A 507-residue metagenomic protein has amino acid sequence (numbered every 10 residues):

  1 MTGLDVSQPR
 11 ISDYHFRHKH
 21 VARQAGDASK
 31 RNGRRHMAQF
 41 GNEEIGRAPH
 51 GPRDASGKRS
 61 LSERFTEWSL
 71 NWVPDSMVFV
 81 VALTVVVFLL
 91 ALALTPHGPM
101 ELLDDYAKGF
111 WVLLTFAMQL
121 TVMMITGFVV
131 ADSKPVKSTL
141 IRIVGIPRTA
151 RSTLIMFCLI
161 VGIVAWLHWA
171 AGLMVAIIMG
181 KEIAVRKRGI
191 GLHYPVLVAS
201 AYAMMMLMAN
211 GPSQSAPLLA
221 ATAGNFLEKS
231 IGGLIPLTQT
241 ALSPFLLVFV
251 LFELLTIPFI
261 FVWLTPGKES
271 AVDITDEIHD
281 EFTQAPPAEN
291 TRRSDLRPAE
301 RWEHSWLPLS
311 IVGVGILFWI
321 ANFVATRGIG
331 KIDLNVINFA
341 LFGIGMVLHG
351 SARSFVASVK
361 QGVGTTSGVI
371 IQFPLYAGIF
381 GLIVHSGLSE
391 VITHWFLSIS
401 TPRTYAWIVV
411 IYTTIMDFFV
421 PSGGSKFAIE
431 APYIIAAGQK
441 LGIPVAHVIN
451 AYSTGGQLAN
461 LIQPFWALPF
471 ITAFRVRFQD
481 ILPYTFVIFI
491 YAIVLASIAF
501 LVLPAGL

Functional and structural regions predicted by a protein language model:
M1, I146-M179, I370-S386, L397-A436 (+1 more regions): Hydrophobic alpha-helical transmembrane segments of multi-pass integral membrane proteins, predominantly secondary
M1-G3, S12-R17, R31-G41, S138-I141 (+4 more regions): Re-entrant/interfacial helical elements at transmembrane boundaries that shape and gate the permeation pathway
M1-L4, Q8, L113-N225, F419: Early transmembrane hairpin of solute transport permeases
L4-P9, V21, R31-G33, G41 (+7 more regions): Juxtamembrane helix-boundary/capping and inter-helix hinge elements in multi-pass membrane proteins
L4-S12, D75, F110-A117, V144-M156 (+6 more regions): Membrane-interfacial loop-to-helix junctions in multi-pass transporters
S7-V21, A150-A165, G189-S215, L234-T238 (+2 more regions): Alpha-helical transmembrane segments of multi-pass membrane proteins
H15-R17, M179-D273, A467-A499: Membrane-core helix-loop-helix motifs of multi-pass transport proteins
M37-I125, L242-L255, F259-Q372, V487-Y491 (+1 more regions): Hydrophobic transmembrane alpha-helices of multi-pass small-molecule transporters
